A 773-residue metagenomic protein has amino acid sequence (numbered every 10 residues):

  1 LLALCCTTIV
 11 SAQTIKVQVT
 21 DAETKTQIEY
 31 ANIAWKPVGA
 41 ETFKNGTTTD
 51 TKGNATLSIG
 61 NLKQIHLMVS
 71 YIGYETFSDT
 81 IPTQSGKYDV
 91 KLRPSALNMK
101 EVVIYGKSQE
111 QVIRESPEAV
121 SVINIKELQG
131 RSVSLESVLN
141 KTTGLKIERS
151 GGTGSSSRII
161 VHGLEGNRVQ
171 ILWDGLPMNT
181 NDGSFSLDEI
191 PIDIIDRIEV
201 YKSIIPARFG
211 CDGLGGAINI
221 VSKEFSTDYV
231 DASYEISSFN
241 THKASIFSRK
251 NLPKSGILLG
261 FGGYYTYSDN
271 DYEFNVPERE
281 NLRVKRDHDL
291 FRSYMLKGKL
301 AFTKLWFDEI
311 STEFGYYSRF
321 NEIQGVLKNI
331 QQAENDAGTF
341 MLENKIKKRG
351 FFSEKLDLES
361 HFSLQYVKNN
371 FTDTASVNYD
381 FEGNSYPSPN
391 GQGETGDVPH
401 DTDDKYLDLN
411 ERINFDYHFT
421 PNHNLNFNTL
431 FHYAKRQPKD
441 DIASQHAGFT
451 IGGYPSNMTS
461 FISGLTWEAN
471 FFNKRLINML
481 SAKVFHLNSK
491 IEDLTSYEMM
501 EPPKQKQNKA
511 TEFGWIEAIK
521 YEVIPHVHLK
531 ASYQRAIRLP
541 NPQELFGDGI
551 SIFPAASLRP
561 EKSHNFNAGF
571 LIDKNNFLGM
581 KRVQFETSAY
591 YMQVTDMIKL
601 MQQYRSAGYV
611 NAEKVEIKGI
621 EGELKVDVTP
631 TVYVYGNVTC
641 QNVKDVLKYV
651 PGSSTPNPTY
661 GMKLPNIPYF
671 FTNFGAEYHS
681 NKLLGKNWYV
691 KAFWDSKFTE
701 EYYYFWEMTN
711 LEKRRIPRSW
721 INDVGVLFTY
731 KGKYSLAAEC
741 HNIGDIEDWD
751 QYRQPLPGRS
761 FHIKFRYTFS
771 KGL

Functional and structural regions predicted by a protein language model:
T20-T24, A31-K36, M68-Y74, Q84-Q129 (+1 more regions): Short, acidic, small-residue-rich periplasmic hinge/interaction motif at the N-terminus of Gram-negative outer-membrane
S58, L176-S203: Short acidic/polar hinge/loop motifs at secondary-structure boundaries that mediate gating or recognition
V90, I192-Y229: A beta-strand signature from Gram-negative outer-membrane beta-barrel systems, especially the internal plug domain
V120, R131, E136-P177: Extracytoplasmic beta-strand/coil segments of soluble accessory domains associated with Gram-negative outer-membrane
N219, T227, E235, P253-A333: Periplasmic-side early beta-strands and strand-to-turn transitions of outer-membrane beta-barrels
S255, E359-S363, E522, K530-Q534 (+3 more regions): Membrane-embedded beta-barrel scaffold of Gram-negative outer-membrane proteins
A301-S318, A337-M499, K504-Q505, A510-I516 (+4 more regions): Face-selective signature of the C-terminal outer-membrane beta-barrel domain
Q584-Q593, V610-Y703: Gram-negative outer-membrane beta-barrel transporters
